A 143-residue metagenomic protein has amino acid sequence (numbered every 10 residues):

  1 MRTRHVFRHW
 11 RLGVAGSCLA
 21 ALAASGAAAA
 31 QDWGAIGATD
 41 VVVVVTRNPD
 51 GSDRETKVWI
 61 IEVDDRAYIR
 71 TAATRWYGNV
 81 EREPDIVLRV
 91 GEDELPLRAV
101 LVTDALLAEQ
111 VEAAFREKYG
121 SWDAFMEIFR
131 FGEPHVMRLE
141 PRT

Functional and structural regions predicted by a protein language model:
R2-R4, G26, I69: Intrinsically disordered, low-complexity regions enriched in Ser/Pro/Gly/Gln/His and often acidic
R2-S17: Bacterial N-terminal signal peptides that target proteins for export
C18-L19, T74: Short, charged N-terminal helix-start/capping segments
A20-A27: C-terminal segment of classical bacterial N-terminal signal peptides
A29-V44, E55, L106, A113 (+2 more regions): Charge-dense, helix-prone N-terminal extensions
A35-G37, S52-R54, I61-E62, E81 (+2 more regions): Extracellular/periplasmic catalytic domains that process cell-envelope and extracellular macromolecules
T39-A72, R89, P96-R98: Short beta-strand segments
R75-T143: Short, structured beta-strand-loop surface elements
